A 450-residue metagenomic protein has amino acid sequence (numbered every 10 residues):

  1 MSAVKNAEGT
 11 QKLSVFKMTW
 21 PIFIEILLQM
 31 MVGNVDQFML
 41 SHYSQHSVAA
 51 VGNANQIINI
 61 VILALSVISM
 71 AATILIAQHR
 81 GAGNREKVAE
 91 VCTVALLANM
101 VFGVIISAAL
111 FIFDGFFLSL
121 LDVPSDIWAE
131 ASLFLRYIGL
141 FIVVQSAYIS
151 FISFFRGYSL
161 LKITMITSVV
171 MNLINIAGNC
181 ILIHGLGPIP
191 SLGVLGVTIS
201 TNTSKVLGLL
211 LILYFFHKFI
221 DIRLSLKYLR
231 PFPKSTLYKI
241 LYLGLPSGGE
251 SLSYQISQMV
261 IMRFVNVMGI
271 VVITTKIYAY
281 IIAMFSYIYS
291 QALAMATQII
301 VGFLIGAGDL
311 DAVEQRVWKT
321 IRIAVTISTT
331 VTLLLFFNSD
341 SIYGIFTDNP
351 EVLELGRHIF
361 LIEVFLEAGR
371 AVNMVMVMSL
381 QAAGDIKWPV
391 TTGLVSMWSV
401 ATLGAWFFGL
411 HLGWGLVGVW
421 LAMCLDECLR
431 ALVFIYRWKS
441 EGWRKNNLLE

Functional and structural regions predicted by a protein language model:
M1-I22, I76-V143, I189-L245, V301-L366 (+1 more regions): Short alpha-helical transmembrane segments in multi-pass integral membrane proteins
K17-D36, Y137, M171, S204-G208 (+4 more regions): Transmembrane helical elements of multi-pass membrane transporters/channels
I22, I26, Q37-F38, I74 (+15 more regions): Transmembrane alpha-helix boundary and packing residues in multipass membrane permease domains and related
L27, M31-A49, L118-S125, I181-L192 (+5 more regions): Helix-terminus/linker motif at the lipid-water interface of multi-pass membrane proteins
Q29, G33-D36, L40, I62-S69 (+19 more regions): Alpha-helical transmembrane segments and their lipid-water interface positions in multi-pass membrane proteins
L40-N59, D126-E130, V194-G196, T236-L243 (+4 more regions): Interfacial/gating helices of multi-pass transporter permease domains
V48-A108, Q145-S159, I163-T164, M262 (+3 more regions): Small-residue-rich hydrophobic transmembrane alpha-helices
S69, I138-G157, T164-N172, V197-I212 (+5 more regions): Short runs within selected transmembrane alpha-helices of multi-pass transporters and secretion channels
